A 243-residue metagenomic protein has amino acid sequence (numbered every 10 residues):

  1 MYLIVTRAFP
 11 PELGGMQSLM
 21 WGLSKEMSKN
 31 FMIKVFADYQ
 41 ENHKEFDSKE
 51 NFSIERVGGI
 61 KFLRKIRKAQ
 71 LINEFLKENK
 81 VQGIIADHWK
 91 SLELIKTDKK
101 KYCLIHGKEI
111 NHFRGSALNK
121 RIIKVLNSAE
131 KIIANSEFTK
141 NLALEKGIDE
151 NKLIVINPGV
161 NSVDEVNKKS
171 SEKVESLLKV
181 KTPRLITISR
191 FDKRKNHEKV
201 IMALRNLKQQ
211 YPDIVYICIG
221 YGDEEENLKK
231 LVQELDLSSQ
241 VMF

Functional and structural regions predicted by a protein language model:
M1, S48, K168-R184: Nucleotide-sugar donor-binding and catalytic loop/hinge architecture of NDP-sugar-dependent glycosyltransferases
L3, L177-K195, I201-L204, I217: Conserved donor-binding/catalytic core segment of Leloir-type glycosyltransferases
R7-L13, L19-R64, L144: N-terminal strand-loop element at the rim of the active site of nucleotide-sugar-dependent glycosyltransferases
E12, L63, L92-E93, K101-A117 (+1 more regions): A short, histidine- and acid-enriched strand-loop-helix "catalytic/donor-clamping" loop that lines the nucleotide-sugar
Y39, F138, G159: Carbohydrate-associated surface elements
A86-S91: Short His-centered aromatic/hydrophobic patch
F113-R114, L144, G159-S176: Acidic anion/phosphate-binding donor-loop and adjacent secondary structure in glycosyltransferase catalytic cores
E224-N227, L237-F243: Active-site donor-binding acidic/aromatic loop of nucleotide-activated sugar and phosphosugar transferases involved
